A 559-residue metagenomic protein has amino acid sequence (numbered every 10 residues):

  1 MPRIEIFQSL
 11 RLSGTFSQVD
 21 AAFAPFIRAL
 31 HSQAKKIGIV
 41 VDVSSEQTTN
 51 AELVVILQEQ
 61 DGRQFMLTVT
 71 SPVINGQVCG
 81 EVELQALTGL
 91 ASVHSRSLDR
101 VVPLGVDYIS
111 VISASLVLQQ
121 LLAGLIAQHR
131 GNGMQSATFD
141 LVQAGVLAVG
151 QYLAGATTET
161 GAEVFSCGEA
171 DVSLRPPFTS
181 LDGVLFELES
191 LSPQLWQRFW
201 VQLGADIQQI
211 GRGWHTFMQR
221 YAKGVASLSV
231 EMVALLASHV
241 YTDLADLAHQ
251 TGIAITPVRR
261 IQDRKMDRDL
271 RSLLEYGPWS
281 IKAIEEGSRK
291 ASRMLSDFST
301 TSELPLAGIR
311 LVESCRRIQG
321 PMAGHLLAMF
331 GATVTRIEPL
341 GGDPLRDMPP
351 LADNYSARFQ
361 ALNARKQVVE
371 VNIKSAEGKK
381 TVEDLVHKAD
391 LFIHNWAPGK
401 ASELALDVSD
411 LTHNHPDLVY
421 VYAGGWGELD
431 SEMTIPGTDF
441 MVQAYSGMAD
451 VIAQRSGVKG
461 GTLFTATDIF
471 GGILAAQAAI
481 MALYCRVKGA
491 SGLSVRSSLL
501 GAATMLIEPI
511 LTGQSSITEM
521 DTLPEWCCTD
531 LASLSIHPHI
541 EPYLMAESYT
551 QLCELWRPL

Functional and structural regions predicted by a protein language model:
M1-G341, E383, T412-Y422, W426-G427 (+4 more regions): Acyl-CoA thioester-binding alpha/beta core of soluble enzymes
A91, I435-A453: Flexible glycine/proline-rich, aromatic-decorated loop/lid segments
C315, N372-I373, N395-W396, Y445: Glycine-rich, N-terminal phosphate-binding loop of Rossmann-like dinucleotide-binding domains
A332, R336-V369: Glycine-rich phosphate-binding loop and adjoining beta1-alpha1-beta2 segment of Rossmann-like nucleotide-binding folds
K379, W396-D407: Glycine/threonine-rich flexible loop motifs
D384-L385, T434: Structural alpha-helical scaffold elements that stabilize or flank donor/cofactor-binding regions in carbohydrate
A389: An anion/phosphate-binding loop that grips the pyrophosphate of nucleotide cofactors and donors
F392: Hydrophobic acceptor-binding patch used for acceptor engagement in glycosyltransferases
